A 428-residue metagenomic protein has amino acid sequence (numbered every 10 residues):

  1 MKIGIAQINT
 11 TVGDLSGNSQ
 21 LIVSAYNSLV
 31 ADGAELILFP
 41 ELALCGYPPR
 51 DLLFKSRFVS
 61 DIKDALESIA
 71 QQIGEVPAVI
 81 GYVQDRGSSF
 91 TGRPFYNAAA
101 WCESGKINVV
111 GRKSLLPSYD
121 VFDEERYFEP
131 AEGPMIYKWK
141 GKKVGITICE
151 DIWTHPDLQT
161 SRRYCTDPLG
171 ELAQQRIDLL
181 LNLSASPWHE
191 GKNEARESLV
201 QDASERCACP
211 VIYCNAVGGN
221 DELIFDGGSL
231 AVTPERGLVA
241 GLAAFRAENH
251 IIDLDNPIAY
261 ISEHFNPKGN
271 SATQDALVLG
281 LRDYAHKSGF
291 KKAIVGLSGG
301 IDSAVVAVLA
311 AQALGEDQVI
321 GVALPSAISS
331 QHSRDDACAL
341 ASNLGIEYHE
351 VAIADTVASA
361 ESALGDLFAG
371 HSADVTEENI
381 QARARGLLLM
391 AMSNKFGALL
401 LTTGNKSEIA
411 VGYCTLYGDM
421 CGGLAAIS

Functional and structural regions predicted by a protein language model:
M1-G296, Q312-E316, Y348: Enzyme catalytic cores with a strong preference for nitrogen-chemistry domains
L42, A185-S186, A216, S298 (+3 more regions): Short, ordered loop/turn segments at secondary-structure junctions
F54-R57, S198-V200, S229-A231, A337-L340 (+2 more regions): Short, hinge-like loop/turn segments at secondary-structure boundaries
W101, G145, I224, L230-A231 (+9 more regions): Structured core elements
K113-L116, F122-F128, E132-P134, K140-G141 (+3 more regions): Active-site adenylate/phosphate-handling loop in enzymes that bind or generate adenylated species
E205-R206, V308-L314, A391-F396, L416: Alpha-helix C-terminal capping segments
A244-D253, Q318-A323, A327, Q331-T376 (+2 more regions): A conserved beta-strand->alpha-helix junction
S288-S326, S333-C338, N343: Conserved structured catalytic cores and adjacent interaction surfaces of nucleotide-binding/hydrolyzing enzymes
